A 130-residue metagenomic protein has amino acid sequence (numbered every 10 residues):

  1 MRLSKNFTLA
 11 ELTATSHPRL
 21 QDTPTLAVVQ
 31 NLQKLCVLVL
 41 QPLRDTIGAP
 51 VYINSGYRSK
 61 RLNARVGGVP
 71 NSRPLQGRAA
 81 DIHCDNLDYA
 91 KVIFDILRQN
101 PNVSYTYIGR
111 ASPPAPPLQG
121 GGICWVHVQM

Functional and structural regions predicted by a protein language model:
M1-R44: Extracytoplasmic cell-surface/polysaccharide-interacting catalytic and binding patches
L38-G67: Extended, low-complexity, intrinsically disordered C-terminal regulatory tails of eukaryotic serine/threonine kinases
T46-G48, L75-A79: Short connector loops at helix/strand junctions that flank enzyme active sites, especially segments positioning acidic
V51, A80, V126: A broad, low-specificity signal marking well-ordered, structured residues that form hydrophobic/aromatic
N71, Q76, C84-M130: Catalytic cores and adjacent binding grooves of peptidoglycan-active enzymes
